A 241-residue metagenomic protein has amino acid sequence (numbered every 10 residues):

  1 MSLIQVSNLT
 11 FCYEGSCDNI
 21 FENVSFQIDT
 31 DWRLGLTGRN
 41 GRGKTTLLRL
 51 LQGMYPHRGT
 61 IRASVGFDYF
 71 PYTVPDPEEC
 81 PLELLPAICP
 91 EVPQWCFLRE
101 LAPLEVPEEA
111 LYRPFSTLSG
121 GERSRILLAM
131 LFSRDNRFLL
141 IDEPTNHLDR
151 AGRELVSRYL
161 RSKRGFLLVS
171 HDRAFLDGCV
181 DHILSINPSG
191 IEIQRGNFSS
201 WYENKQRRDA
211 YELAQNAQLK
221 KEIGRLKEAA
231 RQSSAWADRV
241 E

Functional and structural regions predicted by a protein language model:
M1-A217: ABC ATP-binding cassette signature C-motif
S2-I4, A210-E241: Flexible nucleotide-interacting loop at or near the entrance of a catalytic core
